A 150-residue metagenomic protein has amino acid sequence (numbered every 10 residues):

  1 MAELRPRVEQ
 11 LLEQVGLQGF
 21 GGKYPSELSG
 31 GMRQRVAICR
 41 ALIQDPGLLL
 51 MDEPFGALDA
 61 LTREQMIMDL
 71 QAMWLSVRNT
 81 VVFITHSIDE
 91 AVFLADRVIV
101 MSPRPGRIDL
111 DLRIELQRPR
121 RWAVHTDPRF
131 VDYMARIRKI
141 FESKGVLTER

Functional and structural regions predicted by a protein language model:
A2-F20, A72: Conserved ABC ATPase "signature" region
K23-S26, Q44: Conserved signature/switch motifs of ABC ATPase nucleotide-binding domains
S29: ABC transporter NBD signature
I38: Hydrophobic anchor residue at the start of the ABC signature
L49-D52: Catalytic Walker B motif of ABC-type/P-loop ATPase nucleotide-binding domains
R63-V77: Helical segment within the ABC ATPase nucleotide-binding domain
R78-I84: Conserved H-loop
